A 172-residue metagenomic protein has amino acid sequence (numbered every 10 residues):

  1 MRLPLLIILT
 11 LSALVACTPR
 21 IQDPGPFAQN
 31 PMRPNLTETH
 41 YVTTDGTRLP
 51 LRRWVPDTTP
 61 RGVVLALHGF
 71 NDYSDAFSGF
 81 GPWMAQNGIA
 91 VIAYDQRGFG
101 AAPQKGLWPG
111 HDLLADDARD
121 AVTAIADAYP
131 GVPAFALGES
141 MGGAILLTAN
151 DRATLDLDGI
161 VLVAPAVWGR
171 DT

Functional and structural regions predicted by a protein language model:
S12-T43, T47-P56: An N-terminal hydrophobic leader/cap segment in hydrolases
R61-G69: Short beta-strand element of the alpha/beta-hydrolase
L67, Y94-Q96, V163: Alpha/beta-hydrolase
F70-P82: The serine-hydrolase catalytic nucleophile loop
N71-S74, G100-Y129: Catalytic nucleophile-loop/oxyanion-hole region of alpha/beta-hydrolase and closely related hydrolase-like folds
G81-Q104: Conserved alpha/beta-hydrolase
Y129-S140: Alpha/beta-hydrolase fold nucleophile elbow
E139-T172: Alpha/beta-hydrolase-fold enzymes
